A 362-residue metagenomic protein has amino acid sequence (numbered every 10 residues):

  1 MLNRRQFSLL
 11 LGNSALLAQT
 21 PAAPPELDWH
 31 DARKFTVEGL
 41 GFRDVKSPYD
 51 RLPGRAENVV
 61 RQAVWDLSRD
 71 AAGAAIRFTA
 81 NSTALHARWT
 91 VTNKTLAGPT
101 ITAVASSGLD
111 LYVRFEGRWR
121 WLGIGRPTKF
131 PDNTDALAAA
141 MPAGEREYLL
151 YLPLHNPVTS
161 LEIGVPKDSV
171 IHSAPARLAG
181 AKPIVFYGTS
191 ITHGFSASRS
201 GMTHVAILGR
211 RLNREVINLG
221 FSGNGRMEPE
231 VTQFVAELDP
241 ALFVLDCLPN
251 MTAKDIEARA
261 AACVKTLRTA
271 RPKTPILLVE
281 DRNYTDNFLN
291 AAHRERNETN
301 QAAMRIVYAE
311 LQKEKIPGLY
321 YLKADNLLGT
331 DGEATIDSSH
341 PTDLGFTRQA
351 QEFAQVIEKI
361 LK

Functional and structural regions predicted by a protein language model:
L2-N3, F7-G12, A18-P183, A354 (+1 more regions): N-terminal secretory targeting modules
A87, Y187-G188, V279: Short hydrophobic segments within beta-strands
T102, A140-P142, Y148-G225, P229-D239: Serine-esterase "nucleophile elbow" of acetyl-processing enzymes
L208, G225-K273, D281-F288: Oxyanion-hole/transition-state-stabilizing segment in secreted/luminal serine hydrolases and related acyltransferases
L248-K254, A291-N297, S339-H340: The substrate-binding groove and active-site-proximal loops of carbohydrate-active enzymes, especially glycoside
Y284-L322, R348: Substrate-gating cap/lid alpha-helix
I336-K362: Histidine-centered active-site loop/cap adjacent to the catalytic His in serine esterases/O-acetyl transfer systems
